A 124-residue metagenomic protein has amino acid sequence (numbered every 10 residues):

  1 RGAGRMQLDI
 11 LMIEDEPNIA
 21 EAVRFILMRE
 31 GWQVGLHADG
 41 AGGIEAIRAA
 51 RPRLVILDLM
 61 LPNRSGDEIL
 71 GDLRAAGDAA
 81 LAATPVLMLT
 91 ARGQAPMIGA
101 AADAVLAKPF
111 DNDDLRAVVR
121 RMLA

Functional and structural regions predicted by a protein language model:
E14: Conserved acidic carboxylate
P17-G35: Two-component/phosphorelay signaling modules centered on CheY-like receiver
G31-G40, A46: Short hydrophobic/Thr-rich beta-strand motif most characteristic of the beta2 strand and flanking loop of CheY-like
D39-G42, S65-E68: Acidic catalytic/metal-coordinating carboxylates
R51-I56, L61: Active-site beta3 strand of CheY-like receiver
P62, Q94: The feature encodes the CheY-like receiver
F110-M122: C-terminal output helix
